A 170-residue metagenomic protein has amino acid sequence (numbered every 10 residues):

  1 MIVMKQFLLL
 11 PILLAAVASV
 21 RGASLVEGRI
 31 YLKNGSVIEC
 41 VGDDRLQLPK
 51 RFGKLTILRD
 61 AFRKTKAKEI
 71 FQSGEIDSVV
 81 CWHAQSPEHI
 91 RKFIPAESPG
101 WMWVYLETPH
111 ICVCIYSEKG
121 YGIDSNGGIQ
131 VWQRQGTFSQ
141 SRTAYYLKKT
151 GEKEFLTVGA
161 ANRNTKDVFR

Functional and structural regions predicted by a protein language model:
M1-F7: Positively charged n-region of N-terminal signal peptides that target proteins for export
M4, A23-S24: Absolute protein N-terminus
F7-A16: Sec-dependent N-terminal signal peptides
A18-G22: Sec/Tat signal peptide C-region and signal peptidase I cleavage site
S24-C40: Short N-terminal segments immediately surrounding and downstream of signal-peptide cleavage
V41-F169: Aromatic-patch recognition
